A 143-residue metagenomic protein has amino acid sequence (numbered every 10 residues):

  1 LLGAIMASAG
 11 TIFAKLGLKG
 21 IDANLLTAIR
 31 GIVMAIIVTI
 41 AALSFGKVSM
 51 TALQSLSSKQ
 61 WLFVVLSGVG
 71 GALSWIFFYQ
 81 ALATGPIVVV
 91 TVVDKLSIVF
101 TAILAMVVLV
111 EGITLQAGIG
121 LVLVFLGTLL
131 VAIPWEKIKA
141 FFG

Functional and structural regions predicted by a protein language model:
L1-I5, I21, M34-V64, A72-T84 (+2 more regions): Membrane-interface interhelical linkers
L2, I29, V93, Q116-I119: Hydrophobic core positions of alpha-helical segments in small-molecule transporters and transporter systems
A4, S8, I12, T39 (+4 more regions): Hydrophobic/small/kink-forming positions within alpha-helical transmembrane segments of polytopic membrane proteins
A9-M34, L53, V89: Juxtamembrane helix-loop-helix junctions in multi-pass membrane proteins
G17, L26, R30, A81 (+1 more regions): Hydrophobic/aromatic residues within transmembrane alpha-helices of multi-pass small-molecule transporters
R30-M34, D94-S97, L123: Transmembrane alpha-helical core residues of multi-pass small-molecule transporters, especially secondary transporters
V38, Q116-W135: Hydrophobic transmembrane alpha-helices of multi-pass small-molecule transport proteins
V99-G118: C-terminal transmembrane-helix exit sites in multi-pass transporters
